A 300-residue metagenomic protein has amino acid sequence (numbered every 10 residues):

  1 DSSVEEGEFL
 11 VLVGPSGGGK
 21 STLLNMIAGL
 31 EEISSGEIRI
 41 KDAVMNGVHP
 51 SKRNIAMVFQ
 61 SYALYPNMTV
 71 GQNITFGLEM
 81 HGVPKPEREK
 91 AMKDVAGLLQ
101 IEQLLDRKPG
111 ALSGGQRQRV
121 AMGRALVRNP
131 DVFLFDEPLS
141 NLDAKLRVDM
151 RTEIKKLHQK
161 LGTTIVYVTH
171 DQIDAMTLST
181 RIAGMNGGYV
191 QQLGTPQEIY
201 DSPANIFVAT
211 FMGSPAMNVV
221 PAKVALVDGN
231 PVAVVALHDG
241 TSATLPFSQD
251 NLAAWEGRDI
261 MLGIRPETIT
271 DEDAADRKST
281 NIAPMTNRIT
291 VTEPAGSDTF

Functional and structural regions predicted by a protein language model:
D1-V11: Pre-Walker A (P-loop) beta-loop-beta motif of ABC nucleotide-binding domains
V13-P15: The feature captures the beta-strand-to-loop junction immediately N-terminal to the Walker
S21-L24, V120: ABC ATPase nucleotide-binding domain helices that frame the ATP-binding cleft
A28: Helix-to-loop junction immediately C-terminal to a conserved catalytic motif
E31-R39, K85: Conserved post-Walker A/P-loop segment of ABC ATPase nucleotide-binding domains
E37, A43, Y189: ATP-binding/catalytic-site motifs of ATP-hydrolyzing domains
P50-A56, Q60-T210: ABC ATPase nucleotide-binding domains
L237-E293: Glycine/charge-rich catalytic "coupling/switch" loops of P-loop NTPases
